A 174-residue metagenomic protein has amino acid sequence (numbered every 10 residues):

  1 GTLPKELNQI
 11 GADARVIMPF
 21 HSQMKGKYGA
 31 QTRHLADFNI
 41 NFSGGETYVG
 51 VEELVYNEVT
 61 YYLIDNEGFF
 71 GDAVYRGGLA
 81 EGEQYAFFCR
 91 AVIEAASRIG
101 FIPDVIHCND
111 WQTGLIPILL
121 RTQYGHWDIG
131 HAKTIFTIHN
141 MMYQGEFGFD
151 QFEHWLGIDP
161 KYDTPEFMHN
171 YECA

Functional and structural regions predicted by a protein language model:
G1-A174: Catalytic cores of nucleotide-sugar-dependent glycosyltransferases that transfer UDP/GDP/TDP-activated
